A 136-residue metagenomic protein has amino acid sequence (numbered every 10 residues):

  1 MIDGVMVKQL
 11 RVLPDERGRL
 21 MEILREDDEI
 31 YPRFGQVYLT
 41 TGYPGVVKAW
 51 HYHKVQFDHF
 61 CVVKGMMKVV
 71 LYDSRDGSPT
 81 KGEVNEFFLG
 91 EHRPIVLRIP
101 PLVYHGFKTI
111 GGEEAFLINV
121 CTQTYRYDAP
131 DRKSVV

Functional and structural regions predicted by a protein language model:
M1-R93, I110-S134: Non-catalytic, conserved peripheral segments adjacent to functional cores
L97, H105-I110: Short beta-strand His + acidic residue motifs that chelate non-heme Fe in jelly-roll/DSBH and cupin folds
